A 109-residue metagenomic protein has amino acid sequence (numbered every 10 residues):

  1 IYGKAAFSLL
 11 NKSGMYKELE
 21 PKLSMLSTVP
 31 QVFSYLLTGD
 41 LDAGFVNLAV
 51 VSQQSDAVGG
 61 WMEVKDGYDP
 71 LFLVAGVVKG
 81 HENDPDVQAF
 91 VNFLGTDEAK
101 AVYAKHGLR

Functional and structural regions predicted by a protein language model:
I1-R109: Exported/periplasmic ABC-transporter solute-binding proteins
